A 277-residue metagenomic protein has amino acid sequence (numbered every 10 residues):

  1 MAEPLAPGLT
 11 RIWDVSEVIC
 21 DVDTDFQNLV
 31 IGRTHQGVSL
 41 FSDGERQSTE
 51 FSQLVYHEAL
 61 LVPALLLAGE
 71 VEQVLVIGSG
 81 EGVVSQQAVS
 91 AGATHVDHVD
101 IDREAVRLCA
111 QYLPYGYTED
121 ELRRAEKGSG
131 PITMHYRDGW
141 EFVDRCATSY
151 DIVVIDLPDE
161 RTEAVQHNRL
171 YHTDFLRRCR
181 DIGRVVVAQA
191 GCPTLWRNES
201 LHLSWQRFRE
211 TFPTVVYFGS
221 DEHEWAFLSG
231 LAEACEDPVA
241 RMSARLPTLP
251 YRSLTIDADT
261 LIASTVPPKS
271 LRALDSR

Functional and structural regions predicted by a protein language model:
M1-A2, E50-V187, G191-W205, R209-T211 (+2 more regions): The AdoMet/dcAdoMet-binding core of the Class I SAM-like
M1-S39, Q47, F212-R277: Soluble small-group transferase modules, centered on the S-adenosyl donor enzyme superfamily
